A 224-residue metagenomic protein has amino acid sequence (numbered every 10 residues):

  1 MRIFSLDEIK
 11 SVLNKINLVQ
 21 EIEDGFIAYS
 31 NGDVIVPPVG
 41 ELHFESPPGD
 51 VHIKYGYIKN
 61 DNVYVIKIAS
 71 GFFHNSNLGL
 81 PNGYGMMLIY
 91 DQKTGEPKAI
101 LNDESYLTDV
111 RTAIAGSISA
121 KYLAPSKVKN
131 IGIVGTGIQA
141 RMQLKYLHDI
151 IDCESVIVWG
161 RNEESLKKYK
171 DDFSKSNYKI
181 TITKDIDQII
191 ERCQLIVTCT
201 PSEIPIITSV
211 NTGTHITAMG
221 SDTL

Functional and structural regions predicted by a protein language model:
M1-D109, A115, A124-K127: N-terminal ligand-binding/catalytic initiation module
K98, S105-V128, S165-I180, L195: Conserved N-terminal glycine/acidic-rich loop preference
L123-N130, D152, N211-T212: Short helix-loop-beta connector
T136-G137: Glycine-rich Rossmann-fold phosphate-binding loop(s) that bind the pyrophosphate of adenine dinucleotide cofactors
A140-R141: N-terminal Rossmann-fold NAD(P) dinucleotide-binding loop
D149-F173: NAD(P)-binding Rossmann-fold cofactor-contacting core
Y178-L224: Rossmann-like adenosine-cofactor binding region
